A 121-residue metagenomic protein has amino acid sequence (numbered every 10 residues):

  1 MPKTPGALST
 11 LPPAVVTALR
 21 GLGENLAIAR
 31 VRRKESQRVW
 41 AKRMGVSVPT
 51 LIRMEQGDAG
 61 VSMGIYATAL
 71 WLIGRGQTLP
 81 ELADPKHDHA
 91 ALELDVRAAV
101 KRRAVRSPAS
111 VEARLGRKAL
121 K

Functional and structural regions predicted by a protein language model:
M1-A18, L82, K86-K121: N-terminal flexible/basic segments that precede or flank functional cores
E24-V39, R102-V105: Short basic helix-loop element that most often maps to the first helix and adjoining turn of HTH DNA-binding modules
K34-I52: Short alpha-helical DNA-recognition segment
R43, A69, L82-K86: Short acidic/histidine-centered micro-motifs embedded in hydrophobic/aromatic stretches that mark compact functional
D58-W71: Short, basic-rich loop-to-helix N-cap that marks the start of a DNA-contacting helix
